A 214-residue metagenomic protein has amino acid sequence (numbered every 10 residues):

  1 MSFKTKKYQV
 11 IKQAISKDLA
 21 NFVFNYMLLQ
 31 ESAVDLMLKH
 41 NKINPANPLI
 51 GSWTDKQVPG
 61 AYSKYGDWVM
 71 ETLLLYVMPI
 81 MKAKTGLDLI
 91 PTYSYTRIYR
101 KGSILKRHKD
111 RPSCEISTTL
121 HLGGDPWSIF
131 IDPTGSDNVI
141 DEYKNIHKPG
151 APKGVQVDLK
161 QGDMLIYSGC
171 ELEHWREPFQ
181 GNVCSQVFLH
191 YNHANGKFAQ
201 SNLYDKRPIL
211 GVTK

Functional and structural regions predicted by a protein language model:
M1-T85: Non-heme Fe(II)/2-oxoglutarate
K84, S103-R107, W175-E177: Short helix-to-loop capping/linker segments positioned immediately adjacent to catalytic or ligand/cofactor-binding
G86-Y95: A short coil-to-beta-strand element that immediately follows conserved catalytic motifs
I98: Conserved active-site beta-strand element of glycosyltransferases/polysaccharide synthases
K101-E171, V183-S185, A194-L203: Catalytic core of non-heme Fe(II) oxygenases with the double-stranded beta-helix
E177-F188: Short, compositionally biased
H190-N192: An acidic, glycine-/histidine-flanked metal-binding catalytic module
N202-K214: Glycine- and charge-enriched low-complexity intrinsically disordered segments
